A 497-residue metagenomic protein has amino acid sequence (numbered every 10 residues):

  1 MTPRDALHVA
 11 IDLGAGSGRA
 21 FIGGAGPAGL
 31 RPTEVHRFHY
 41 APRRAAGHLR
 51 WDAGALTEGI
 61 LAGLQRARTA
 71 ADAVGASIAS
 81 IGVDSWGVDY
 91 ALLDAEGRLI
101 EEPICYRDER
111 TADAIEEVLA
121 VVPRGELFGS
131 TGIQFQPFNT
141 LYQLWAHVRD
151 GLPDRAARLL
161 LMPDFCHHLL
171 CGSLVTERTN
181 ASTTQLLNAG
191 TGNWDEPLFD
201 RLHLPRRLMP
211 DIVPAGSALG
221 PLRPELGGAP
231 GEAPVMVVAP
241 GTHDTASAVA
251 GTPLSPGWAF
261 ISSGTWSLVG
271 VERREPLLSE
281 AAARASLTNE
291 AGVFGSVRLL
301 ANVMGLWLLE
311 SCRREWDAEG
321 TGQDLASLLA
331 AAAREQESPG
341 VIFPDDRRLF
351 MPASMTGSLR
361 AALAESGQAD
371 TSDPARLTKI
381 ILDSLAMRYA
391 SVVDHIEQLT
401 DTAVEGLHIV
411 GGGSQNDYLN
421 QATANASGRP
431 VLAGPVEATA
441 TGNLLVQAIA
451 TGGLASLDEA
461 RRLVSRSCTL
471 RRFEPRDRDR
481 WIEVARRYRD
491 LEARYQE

Functional and structural regions predicted by a protein language model:
M1-E101, R155, G227-V237, S427-R429 (+1 more regions): N-terminal glycine/serine-rich phosphate-binding loop of ATP-dependent small-molecule kinases, especially carbohydrate
T2-P3, L7-A10, I22, A112 (+11 more regions): Active-site core segments that coordinate phosphate-bearing ligands/cofactors across diverse enzyme families
A45, A71-Y106, T131-F138, H167-N188 (+1 more regions): Short beta-strand-loop/turn "lid" adjacent to the catalytic site in phosphate-handling enzymes
G75-S85, R158, D211, L399-G411: Short glycine-rich phosphate-binding loop at a beta-alpha junction
D84-G87, A215-G216, S263-W266, G406-S414: Glycine-rich beta-strand-to-loop/alpha-helix junction loops that act as flexible
P103, R107, R158, P214 (+2 more regions): Small/polar loops that bind or transfer phosphate-bearing groups
L202-S217: A conserved helix-loop-beta module that forms one wall/lid of the active-site cleft in ATP-utilizing catalytic domains
